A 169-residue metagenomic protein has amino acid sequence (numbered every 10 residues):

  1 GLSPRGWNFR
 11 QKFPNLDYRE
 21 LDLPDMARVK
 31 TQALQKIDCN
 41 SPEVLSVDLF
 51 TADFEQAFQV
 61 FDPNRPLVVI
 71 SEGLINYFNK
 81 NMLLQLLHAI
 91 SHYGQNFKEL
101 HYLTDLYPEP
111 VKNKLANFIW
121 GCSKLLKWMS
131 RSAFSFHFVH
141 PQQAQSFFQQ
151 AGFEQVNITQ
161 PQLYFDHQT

Functional and structural regions predicted by a protein language model:
S3-T169: Alpha-helical subdomain
